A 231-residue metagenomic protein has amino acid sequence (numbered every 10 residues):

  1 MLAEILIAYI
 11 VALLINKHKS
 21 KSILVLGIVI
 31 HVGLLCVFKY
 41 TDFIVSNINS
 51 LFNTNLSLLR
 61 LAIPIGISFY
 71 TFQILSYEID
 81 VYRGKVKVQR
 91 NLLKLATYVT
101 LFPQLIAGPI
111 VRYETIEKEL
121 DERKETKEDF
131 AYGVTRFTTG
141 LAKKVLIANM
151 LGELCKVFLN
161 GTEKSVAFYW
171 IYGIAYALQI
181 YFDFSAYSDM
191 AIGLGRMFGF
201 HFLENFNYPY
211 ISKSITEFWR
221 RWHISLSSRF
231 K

Functional and structural regions predicted by a protein language model:
M1-K231: Membrane-embedded transmembrane alpha-helical bundles that form the catalytic cores of multi-pass lipid-modifying
